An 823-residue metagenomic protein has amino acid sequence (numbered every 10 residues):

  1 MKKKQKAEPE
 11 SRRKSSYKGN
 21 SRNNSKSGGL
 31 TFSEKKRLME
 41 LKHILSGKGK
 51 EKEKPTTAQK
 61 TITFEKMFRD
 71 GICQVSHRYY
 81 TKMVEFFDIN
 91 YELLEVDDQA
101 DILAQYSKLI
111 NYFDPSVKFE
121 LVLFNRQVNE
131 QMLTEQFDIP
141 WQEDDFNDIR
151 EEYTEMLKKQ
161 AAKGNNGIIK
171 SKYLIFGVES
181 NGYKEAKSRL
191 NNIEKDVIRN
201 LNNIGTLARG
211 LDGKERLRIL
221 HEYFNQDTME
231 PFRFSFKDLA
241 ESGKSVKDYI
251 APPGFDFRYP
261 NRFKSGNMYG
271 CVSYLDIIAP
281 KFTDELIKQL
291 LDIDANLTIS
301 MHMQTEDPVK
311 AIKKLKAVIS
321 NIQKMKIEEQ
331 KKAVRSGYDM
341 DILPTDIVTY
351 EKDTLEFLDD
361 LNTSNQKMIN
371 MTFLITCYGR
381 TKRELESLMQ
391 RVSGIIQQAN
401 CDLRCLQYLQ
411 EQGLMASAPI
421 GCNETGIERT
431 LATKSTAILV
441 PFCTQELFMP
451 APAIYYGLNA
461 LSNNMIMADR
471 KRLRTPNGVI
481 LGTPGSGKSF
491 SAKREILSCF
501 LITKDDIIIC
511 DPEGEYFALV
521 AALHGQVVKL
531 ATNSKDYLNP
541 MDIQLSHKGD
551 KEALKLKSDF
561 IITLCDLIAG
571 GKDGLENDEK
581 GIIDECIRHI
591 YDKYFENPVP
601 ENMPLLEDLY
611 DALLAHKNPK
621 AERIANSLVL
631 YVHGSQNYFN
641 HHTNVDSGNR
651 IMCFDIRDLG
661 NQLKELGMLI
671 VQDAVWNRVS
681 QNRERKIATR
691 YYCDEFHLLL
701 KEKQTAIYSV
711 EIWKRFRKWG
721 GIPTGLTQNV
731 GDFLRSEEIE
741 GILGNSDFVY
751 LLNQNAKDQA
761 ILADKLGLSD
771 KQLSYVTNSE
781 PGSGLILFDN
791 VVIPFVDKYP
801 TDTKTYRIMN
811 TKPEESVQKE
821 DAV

Functional and structural regions predicted by a protein language model:
K2-C443: Extended, folded cores of ATP/NTP-driven motor/assembly subunits in large transport and secretion machines
I89, V96-P115, V122-R126, L291 (+10 more regions): P-loop NTPase motor domains
I480: Hydrophobic anchor at the beta1->P-loop junction of P-loop NTPases
K488: Conserved lysine of the Walker
S491: Hydrophobic positions on the alpha1 helix immediately C-terminal to the Walker A/P-loop
S498-I508: Post-Walker A helix-loop "phosphate-sensing" segment adjacent to the P-loop in P-loop NTPases
H524-V528, E738-L751: A short helix-turn-beta junction within AAA+ P-loop NTPase domains corresponding to the substrate/partner-engaging
L766-A822: Conserved P-loop NTPase
